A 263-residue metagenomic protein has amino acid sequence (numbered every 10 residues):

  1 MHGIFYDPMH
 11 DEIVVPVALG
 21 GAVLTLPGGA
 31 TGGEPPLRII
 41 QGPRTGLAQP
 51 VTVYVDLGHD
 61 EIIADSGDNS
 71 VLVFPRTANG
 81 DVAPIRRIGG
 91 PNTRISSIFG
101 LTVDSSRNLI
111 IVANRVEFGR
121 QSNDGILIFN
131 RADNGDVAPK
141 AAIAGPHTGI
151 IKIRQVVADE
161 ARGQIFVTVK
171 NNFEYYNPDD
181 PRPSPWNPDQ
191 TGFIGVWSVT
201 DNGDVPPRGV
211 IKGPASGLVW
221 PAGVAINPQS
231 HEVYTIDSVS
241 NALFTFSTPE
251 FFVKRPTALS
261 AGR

Functional and structural regions predicted by a protein language model:
M1-H10, P43-E61, N92-N108, R115-R120 (+3 more regions): Beta-rich, blade/repeat-based domains predominating in secreted/periplasmic proteins but also intracellular
V15, I63-A64, V112, V167-T168 (+1 more regions): Residue position within the beta-strands of beta-propeller blades
A18, G28, S66-G67, R76 (+5 more regions): Short loop/turn segments immediately following the C-termini of beta-strands
G20, E34, D68-S70, V82 (+5 more regions): A detector of repeated loop/turn-to-beta-strand junctions in beta-rich toroidal repeat architectures
L26-G33, V73-D81, I128-D136, V196-D204 (+1 more regions): Short loop/turn segments immediately following beta-strands, especially the blade-tip and inter-blade linker loops
E34-G42, V82-G90, D136-G145, D204-G213 (+1 more regions): Beta-propeller fold detector
N114-N123, T168-Q190, F246: Short, conserved, GDST-rich strand-edge loop motifs in beta-rich repeat architectures
W220-R263: Blade-level signature of beta-propeller repeat domains, shared across WD40, Kelch, NHL, RCC1 and BNR/Asp-box propellers
